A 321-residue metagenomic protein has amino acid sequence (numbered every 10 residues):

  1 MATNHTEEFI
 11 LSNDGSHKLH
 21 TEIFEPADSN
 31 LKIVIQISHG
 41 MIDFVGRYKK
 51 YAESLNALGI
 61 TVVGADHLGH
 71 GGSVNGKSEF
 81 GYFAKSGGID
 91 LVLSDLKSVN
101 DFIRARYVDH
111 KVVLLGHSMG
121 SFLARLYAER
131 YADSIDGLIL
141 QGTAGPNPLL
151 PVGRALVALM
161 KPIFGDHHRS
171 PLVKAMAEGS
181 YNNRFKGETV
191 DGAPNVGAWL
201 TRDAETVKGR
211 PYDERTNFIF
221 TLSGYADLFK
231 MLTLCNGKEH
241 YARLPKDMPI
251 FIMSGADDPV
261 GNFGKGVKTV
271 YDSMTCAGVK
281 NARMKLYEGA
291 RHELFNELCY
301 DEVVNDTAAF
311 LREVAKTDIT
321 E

Functional and structural regions predicted by a protein language model:
M1-P26: N-terminal cap/lid segment of alpha/beta-hydrolase-fold proteins
I37-D43, S118, A256-D257: Active-site glycine-rich loops that stabilize anionic/oxyanionic intermediates across multiple enzyme folds
V45-R47, A52-S78: Conserved alpha/beta-hydrolase
A84-R104: Alpha/beta-hydrolase active-site loop
R106-S118: Alpha/beta-hydrolase fold nucleophile elbow
A124-R215: Alpha/beta-hydrolase-fold enzymes
I252-S254: Short beta-strand/loop motif that positions the catalytic acidic residue of the alpha/beta-hydrolase fold
A277, N281-E321: Catalytic active-site module of serine/aspartate enzymes centered on a nucleophile-bearing elbow/loop
